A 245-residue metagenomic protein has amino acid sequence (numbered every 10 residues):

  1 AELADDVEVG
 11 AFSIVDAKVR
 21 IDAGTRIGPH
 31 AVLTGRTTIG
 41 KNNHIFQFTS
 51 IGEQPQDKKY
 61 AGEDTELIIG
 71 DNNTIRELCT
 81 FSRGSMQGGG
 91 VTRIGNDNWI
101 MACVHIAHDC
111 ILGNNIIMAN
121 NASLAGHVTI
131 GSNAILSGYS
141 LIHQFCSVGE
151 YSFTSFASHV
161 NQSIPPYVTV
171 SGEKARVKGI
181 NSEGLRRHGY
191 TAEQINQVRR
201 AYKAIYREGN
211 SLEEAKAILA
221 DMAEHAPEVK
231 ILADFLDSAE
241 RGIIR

Functional and structural regions predicted by a protein language model:
A1-R176: Structural signal for interior beta-strand "rungs" in well-ordered beta-sheet cores of soluble enzyme domains
D6, N42, F48, K59 (+4 more regions): Terminal amphipathic alpha-helical/low-complexity segments used for targeting or macromolecular assembly
